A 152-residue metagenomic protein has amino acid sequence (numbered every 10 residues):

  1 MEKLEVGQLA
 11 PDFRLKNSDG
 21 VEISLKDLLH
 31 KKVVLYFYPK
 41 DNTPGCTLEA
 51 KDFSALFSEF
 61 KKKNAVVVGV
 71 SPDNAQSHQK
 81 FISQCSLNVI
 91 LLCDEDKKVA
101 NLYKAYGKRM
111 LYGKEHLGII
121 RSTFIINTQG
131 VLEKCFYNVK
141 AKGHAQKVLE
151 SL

Functional and structural regions predicted by a protein language model:
M1-L152: Chalcogenol-based redox active-site neighborhoods
